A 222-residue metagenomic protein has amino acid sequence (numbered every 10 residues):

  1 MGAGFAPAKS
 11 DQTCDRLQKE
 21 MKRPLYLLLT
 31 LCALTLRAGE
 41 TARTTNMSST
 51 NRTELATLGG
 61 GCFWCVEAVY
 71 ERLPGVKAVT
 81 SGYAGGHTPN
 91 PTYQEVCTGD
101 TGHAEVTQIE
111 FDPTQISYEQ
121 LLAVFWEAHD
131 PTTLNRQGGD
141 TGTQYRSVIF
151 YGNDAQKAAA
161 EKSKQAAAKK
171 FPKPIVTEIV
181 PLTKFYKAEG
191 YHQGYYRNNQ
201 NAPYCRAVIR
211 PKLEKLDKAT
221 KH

Functional and structural regions predicted by a protein language model:
G2-K9: Extreme N-terminal basic, low-complexity initiation segments that serve as generic localization/processing leaders
K22, L36-H222: Flexible coil/turn and secondary-structure edge motifs
K22-L29: Sec-dependent signal peptide recognition, specifically the positively charged N-region followed immediately by
L28, L34-R37: Hydrophobic alpha-helical segments of integral membrane proteins
